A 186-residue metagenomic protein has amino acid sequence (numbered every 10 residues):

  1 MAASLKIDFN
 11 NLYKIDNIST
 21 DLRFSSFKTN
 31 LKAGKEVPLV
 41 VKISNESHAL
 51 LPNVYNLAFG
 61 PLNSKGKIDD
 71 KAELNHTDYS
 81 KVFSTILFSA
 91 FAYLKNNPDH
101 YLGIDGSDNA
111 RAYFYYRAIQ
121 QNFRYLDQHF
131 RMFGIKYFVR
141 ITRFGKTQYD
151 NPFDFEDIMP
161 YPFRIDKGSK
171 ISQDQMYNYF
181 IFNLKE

Functional and structural regions predicted by a protein language model:
M1-E186: Non-catalytic substrate-recognition and accessory regions of acyl/acetyltransferase enzymes
